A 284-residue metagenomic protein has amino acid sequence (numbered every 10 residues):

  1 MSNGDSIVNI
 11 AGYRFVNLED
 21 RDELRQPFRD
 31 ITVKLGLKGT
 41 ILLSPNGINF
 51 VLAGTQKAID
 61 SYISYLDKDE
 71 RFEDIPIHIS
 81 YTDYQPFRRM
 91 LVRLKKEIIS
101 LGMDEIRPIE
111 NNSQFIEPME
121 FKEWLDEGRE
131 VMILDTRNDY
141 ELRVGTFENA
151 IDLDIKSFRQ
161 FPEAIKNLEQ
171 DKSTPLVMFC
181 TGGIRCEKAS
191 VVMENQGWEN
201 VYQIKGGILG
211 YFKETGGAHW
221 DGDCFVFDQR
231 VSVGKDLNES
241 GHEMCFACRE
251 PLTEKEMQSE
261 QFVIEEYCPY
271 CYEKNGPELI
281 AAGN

Functional and structural regions predicted by a protein language model:
M1-N3, W124-L125: Short boundary motifs at domain starts and secondary-structure transition points
S2-Q114, N138-P175, I184-N284: Rhodanese-like catalytic fold shared by cysteine-dependent sulfurtransferases and DSP/PTP-type phosphatases
N111-D126: Internal catalytic-core helix/loop-beta-alpha segment that presents or stabilizes conserved functional determinants
L125-R129, I151: Charged interaction segments
I133-D135: Structural scaffold elements adjacent to functional motifs in cytosolic proteins
